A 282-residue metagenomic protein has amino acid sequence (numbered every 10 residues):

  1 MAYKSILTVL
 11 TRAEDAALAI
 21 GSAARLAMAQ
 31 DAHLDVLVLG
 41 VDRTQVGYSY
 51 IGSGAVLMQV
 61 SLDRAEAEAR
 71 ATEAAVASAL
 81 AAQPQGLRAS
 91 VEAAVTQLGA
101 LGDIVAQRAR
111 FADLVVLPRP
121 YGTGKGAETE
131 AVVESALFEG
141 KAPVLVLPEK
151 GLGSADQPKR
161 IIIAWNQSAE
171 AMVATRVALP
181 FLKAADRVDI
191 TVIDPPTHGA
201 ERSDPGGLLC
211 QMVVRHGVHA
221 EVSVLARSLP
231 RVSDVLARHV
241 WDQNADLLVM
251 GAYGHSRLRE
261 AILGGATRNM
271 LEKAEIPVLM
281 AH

Functional and structural regions predicted by a protein language model:
M1, V41, S78-V115, R215-L248 (+2 more regions): Structural beta-alpha unit
M1-Q59, E139, Q157-L225: Small/aliphatic-rich secondary-structure junction motif
E14, L98, G122-G124, A169 (+1 more regions): Glycine-rich nucleotide phosphate-binding loop and flanking beta-alpha elements of Rossmann-like dinucleotide-binding
I20, R25-A29, D103-G153, H239-H282: Gly/Ser-rich helix-loop-strand patches that form or flank binding pockets for ribonucleotide-derived cofactors
V36, A89-A93, V146, I190 (+2 more regions): A structural preference for short, hydrophobic beta-strand core positions in alpha/beta folds
V56-A71: A short acidic, glycine-rich active-site loop that binds or catalyzes chemistry on phosphate/adenosine moieties
V95-T96, Y121-T123, D194-G199, R227: Short histidine/acidic/glycine/proline-rich micro-motifs that form metal- and phosphate-coordinating active-site loops
